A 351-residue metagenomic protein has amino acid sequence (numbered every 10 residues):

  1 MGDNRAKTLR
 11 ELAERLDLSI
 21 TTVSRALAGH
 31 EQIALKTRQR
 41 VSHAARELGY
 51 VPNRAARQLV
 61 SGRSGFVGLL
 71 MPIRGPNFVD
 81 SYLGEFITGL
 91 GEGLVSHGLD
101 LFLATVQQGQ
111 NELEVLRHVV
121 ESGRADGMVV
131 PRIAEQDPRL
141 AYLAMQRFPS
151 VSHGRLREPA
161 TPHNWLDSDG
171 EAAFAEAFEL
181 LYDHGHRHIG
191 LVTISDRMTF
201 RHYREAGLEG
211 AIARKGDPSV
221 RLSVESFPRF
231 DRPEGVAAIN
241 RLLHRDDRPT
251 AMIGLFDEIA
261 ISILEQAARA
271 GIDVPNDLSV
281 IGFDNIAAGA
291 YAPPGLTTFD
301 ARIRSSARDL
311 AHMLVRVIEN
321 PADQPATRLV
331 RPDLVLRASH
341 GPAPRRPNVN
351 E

Functional and structural regions predicted by a protein language model:
M1-F66, N350: N-terminal helix-turn-helix DNA-binding module of bacterial transcription factors
Y50-V115: Amphipathic helical "hinge" segments at domain boundaries
I73-E85, L103-E112, L166-E176, V192-N240 (+5 more regions): Hinge/beta->alpha junction and helix N-cap segments in small-molecule ligand-binding domains
E112-R124, G235-D247: Short, well-structured alpha-helical segments in soluble
A125-P131, G190-V192, E225, D246-F256 (+1 more regions): Periplasmic-binding protein-like
P131-A175, P218, E258, D284-L296: Flexible loop/hinge segments that line or gate small-molecule binding clefts
R187-H188, S219-S223, V274-V280: Short acidic capping loops at alpha-helix termini that bridge into adjacent secondary structure
N240-E351: Flexible loop/turn connectors
